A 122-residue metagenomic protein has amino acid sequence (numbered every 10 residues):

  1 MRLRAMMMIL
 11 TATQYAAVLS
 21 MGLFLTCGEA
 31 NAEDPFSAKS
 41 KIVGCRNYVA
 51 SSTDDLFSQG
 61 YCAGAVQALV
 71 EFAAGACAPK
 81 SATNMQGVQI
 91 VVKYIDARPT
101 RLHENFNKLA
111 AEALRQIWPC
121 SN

Functional and structural regions predicted by a protein language model:
M1-T11: N-terminal secretory signal peptides that target proteins for export/translocation
R4-A5, S51, D55, E104 (+1 more regions): Alpha-helical interaction segments
L10-T26: Bacterial N-terminal signal peptides
M21, T83-Q86, L102-N105, L109: Alpha-helix capping and helix-coil boundary motifs
T26-A32: Sec/Tat signal peptide C-region and signal peptidase I cleavage site
E33-K93: Short N-proximal segments of mature Sec-exported proteins
K93-N122: Short, compact, well-ordered microdomains
